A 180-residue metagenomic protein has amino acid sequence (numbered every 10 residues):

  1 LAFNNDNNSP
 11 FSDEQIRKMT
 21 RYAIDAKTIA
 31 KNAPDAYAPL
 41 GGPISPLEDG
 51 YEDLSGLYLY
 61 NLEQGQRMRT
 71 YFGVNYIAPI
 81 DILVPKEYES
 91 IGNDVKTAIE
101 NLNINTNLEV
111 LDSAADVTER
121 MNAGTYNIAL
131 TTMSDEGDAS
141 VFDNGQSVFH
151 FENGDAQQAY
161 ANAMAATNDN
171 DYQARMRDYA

Functional and structural regions predicted by a protein language model:
L1-A2, P10, T28-N32, A115-Q146: Pocket-flanking alpha-helical
L1-L40, I77-E87, N168-A180: Alpha-helical secondary-structure segments
N4-D6, D13-Q15, L47-E52, Q157-Y160: Flexible glycine/proline-enriched surface loops and loop-helix/loop-strand junctions
S9-P10, Y58, F149: Helix-turn-helix-type domain boundary/helix-start signal
E14, K18-Y22, K27, K31 (+7 more regions): Solvent-exposed, polar/charged alpha-helical surfaces in well-ordered, non-transmembrane soluble domains, broadly
Y22, D35-Y71, Y88-S90: Structural transition elements
R69-D135: Ligand/substrate-recognition segments at binding pockets and active sites
N107-A115, A139-A180: Extracytoplasmic/peripheral linker and loop segments enriched in polar/acidic and small residues with frequent Thr/Pro
